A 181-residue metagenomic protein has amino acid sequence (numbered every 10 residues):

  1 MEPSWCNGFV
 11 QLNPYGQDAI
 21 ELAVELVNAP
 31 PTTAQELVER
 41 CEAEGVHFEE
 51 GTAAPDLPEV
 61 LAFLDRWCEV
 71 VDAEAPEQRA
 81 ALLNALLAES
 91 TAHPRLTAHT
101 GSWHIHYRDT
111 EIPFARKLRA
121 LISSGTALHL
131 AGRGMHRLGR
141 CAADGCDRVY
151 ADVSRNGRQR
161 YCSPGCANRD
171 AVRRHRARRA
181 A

Functional and structural regions predicted by a protein language model:
M1-D152, A181: Short helix-coil boundary/hinge micro-motifs
L130-R133, G165-A167, H175: Glycine-rich loops and low-complexity Gly/Arg-rich segments that provide flexible linkers or classic glycine-based
D152, N168, V172: Short, non-ligating residues that shape and space the ligands of small metal-coordination modules and catalytic
G157-A167: Cysteine-rich micro-motifs
R174-A181: Contiguous alpha-helical segments
